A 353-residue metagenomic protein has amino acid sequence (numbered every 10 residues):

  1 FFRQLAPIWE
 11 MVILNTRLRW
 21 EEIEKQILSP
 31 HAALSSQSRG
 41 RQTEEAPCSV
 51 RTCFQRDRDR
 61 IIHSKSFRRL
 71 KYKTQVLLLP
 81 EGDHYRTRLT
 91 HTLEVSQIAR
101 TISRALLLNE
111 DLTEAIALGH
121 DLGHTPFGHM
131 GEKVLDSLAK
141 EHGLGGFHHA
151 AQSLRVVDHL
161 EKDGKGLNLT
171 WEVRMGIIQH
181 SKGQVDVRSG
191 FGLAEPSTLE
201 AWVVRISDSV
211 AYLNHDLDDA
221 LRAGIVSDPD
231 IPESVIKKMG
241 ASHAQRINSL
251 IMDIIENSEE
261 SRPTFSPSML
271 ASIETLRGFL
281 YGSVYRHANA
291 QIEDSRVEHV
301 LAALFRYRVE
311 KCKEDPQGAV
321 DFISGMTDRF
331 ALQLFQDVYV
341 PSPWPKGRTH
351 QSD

Functional and structural regions predicted by a protein language model:
F1-F2: Aromatic (phenylalanine/tyrosine) cluster motif
L5: Cationic, low-complexity basic patches in intrinsically disordered or flexible, solvent-exposed regions
I8-R88, T92, S96-I102, N109-E110 (+2 more regions): Histidine-centered, transition-metal-coordinating active-site segments
A115-I116: Active-site alpha-helix of zinc metalloproteases
G119, G123-F127, A211: Short active-site segment of divalent metal-dependent hydrolases/proteases that encodes the spacing between
T125, L138-A139, V226, P345: A generic membrane alpha-helix/interface feature
G128-E141: A glycine- and small-aliphatic-rich helix-loop capping segment at beta-alpha/alpha-beta transitions that lines
